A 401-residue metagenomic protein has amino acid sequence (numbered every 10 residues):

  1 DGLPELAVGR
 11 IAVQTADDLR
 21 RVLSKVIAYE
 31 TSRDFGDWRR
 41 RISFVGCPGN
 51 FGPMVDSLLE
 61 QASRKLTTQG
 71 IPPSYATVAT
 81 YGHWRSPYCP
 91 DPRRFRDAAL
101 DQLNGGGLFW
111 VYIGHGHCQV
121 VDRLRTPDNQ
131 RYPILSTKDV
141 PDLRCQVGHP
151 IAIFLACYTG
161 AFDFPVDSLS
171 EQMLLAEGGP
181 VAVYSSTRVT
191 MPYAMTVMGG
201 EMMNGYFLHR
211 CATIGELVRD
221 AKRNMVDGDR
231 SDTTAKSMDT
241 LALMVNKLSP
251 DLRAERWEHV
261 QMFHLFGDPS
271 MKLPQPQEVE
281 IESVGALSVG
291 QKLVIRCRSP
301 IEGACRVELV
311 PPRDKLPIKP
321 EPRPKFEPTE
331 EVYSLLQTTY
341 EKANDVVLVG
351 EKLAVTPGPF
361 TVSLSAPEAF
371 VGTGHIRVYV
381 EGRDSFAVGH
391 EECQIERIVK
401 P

Functional and structural regions predicted by a protein language model:
D1-T373, D384-P401: Cysteine-dependent hydrolase recognition
